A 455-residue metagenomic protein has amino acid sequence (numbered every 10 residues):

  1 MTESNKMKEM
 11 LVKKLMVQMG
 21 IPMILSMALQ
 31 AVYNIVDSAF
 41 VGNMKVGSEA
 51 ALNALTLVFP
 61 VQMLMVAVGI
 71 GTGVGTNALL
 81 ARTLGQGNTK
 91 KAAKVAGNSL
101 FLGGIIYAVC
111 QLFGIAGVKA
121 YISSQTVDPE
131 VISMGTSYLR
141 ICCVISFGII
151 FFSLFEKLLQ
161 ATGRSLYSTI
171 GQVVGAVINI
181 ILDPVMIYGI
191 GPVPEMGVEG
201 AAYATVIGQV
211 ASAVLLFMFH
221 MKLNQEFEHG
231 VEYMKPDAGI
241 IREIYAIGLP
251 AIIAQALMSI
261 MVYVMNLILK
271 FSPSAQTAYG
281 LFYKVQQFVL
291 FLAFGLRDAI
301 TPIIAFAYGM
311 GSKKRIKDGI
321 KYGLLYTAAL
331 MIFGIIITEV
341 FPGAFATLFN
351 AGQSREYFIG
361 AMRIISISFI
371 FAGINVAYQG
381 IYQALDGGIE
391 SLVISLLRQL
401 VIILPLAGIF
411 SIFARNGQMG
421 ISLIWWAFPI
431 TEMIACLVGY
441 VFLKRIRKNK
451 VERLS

Functional and structural regions predicted by a protein language model:
M1-G20, L80-F147, V193-L249, I304-S368 (+1 more regions): Short alpha-helical transmembrane segments in multi-pass integral membrane proteins
K8-G47, P60-G75, L79, G104-Q111 (+5 more regions): N-terminal transmembrane alpha-helices
Q18, V41-M63, P129-M134, V198-E199 (+5 more regions): Interfacial/gating helices of multi-pass transporter permease domains
Q18-D37, I141, G175, G208-S212 (+4 more regions): Transmembrane helical elements of multi-pass membrane transporters/channels
M23, M27, A39, A78 (+16 more regions): Transmembrane alpha-helix boundary and packing residues in multipass membrane permease domains and related
A28, V32-N53, I122-P129, V185-M196 (+5 more regions): Helix-terminus/linker motif at the lipid-water interface of multi-pass membrane proteins
L52-L112, I149-S168, A278-P342, A372-D386 (+1 more regions): Small-residue-rich hydrophobic transmembrane alpha-helices
G73, C142-Q160, S168-A176, A201-L216 (+4 more regions): Short runs within selected transmembrane alpha-helices of multi-pass transporters and secretion channels
